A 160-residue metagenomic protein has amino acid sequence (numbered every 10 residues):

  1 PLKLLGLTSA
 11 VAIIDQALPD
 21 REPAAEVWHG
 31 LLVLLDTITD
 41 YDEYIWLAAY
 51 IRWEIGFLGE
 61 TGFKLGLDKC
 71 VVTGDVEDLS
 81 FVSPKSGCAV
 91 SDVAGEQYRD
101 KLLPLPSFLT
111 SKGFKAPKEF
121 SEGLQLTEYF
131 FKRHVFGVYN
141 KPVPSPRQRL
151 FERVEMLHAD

Functional and structural regions predicted by a protein language model:
P1-D160: Non-catalytic alpha-helical scaffolds and adjoining flexible linkers that form interface surfaces for assembly
